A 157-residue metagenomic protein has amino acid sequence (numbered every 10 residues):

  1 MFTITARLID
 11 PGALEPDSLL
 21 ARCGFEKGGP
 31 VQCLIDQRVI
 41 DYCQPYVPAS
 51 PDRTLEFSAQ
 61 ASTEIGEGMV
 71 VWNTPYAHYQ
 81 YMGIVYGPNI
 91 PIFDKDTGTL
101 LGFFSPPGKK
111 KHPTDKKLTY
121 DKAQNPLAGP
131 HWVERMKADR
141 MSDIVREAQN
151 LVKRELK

Functional and structural regions predicted by a protein language model:
M1-A77, Y86-K157: Short, Lys/Arg-rich flexible segments
Y79-Y81: Short helix/loop capping segments that flank catalytic or ligand/cofactor-binding pockets
